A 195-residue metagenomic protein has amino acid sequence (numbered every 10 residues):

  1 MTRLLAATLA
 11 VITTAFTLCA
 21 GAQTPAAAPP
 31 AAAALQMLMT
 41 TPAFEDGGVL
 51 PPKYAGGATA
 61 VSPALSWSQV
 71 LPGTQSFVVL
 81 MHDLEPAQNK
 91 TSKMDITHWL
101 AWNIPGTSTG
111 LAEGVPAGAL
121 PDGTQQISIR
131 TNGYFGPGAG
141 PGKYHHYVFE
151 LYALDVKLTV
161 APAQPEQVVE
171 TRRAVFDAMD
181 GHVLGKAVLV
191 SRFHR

Functional and structural regions predicted by a protein language model:
M1-L4: Positively charged n-region of N-terminal signal peptides that target proteins for export
A6-T17: Bacterial N-terminal signal peptides
G21-R195: N-terminus-centered regions that define maturation/targeting leaders and the start of the first functional domain
